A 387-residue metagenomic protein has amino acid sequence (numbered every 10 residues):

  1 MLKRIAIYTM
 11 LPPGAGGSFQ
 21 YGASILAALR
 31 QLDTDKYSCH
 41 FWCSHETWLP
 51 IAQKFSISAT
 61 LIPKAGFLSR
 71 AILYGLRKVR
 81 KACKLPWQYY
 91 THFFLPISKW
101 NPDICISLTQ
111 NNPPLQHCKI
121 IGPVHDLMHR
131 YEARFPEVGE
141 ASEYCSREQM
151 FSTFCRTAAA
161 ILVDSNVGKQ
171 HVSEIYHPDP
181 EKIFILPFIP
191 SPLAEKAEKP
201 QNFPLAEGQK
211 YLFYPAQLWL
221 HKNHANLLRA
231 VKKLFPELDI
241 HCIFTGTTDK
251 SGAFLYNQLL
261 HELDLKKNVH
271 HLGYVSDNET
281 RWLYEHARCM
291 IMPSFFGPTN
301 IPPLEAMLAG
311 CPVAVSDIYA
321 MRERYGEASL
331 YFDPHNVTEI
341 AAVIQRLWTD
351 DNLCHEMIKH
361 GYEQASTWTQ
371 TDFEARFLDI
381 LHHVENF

Functional and structural regions predicted by a protein language model:
M1-F387: Carbohydrate transferase catalytic cores enriched for Leloir-type hexosyltransferases
